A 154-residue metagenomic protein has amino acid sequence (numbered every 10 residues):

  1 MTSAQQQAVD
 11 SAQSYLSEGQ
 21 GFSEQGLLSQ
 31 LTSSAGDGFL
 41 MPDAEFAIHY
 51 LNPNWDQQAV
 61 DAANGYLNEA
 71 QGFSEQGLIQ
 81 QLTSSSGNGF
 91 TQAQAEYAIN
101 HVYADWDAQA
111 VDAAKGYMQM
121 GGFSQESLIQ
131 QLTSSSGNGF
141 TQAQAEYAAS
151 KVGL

Functional and structural regions predicted by a protein language model:
M1-L154: An alpha-helical, amphipathic repeat domain used for nucleic-acid recognition, typified by the mTERF helical solenoid
